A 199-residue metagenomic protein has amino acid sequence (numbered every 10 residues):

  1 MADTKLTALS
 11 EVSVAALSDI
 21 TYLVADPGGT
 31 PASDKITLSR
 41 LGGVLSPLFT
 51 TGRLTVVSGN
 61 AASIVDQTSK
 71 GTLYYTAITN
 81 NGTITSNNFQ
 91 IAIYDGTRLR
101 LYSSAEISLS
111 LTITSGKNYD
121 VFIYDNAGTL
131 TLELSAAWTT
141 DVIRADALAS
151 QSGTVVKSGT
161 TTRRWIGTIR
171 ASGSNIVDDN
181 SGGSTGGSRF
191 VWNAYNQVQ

Functional and structural regions predicted by a protein language model:
M1-S46: Short, low-complexity N-terminal tether/leader segments at secretion or assembly junctions of large, surface-exposed
G43-Q199: Polar, enzyme-active/binding microenvironments
